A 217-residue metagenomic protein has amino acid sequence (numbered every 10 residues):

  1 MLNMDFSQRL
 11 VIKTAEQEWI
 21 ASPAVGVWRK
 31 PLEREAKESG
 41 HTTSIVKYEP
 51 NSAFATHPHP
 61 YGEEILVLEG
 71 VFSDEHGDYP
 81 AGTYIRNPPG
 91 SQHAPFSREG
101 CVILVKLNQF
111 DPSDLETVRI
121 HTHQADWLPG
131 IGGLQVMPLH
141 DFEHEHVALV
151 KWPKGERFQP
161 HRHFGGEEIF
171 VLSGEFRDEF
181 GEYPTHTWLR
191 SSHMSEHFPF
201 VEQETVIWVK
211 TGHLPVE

Functional and structural regions predicted by a protein language model:
M1-E38, G100-H144: A short, N-terminal "cap"/entry segment at the start of jelly-roll beta-barrel domains of the cupin/DSBH fold
V27, D78, P89-S113, H193-E217: Ligand-binding loop in jelly-roll beta-barrel domains
V27-P31, E38-H57, G62-F72: The feature marks the first
P31, T122, L128-S173, D178: Surface-exposed interaction/gating patches
P50, H59-D74, H163-E179, T185: Glycine- and acidic-residue-biased ligand/ion/polar-headgroup-sensing regions
F54, I85, W152, F158 (+1 more regions): Fold-core signature of tandem repeat domains
S73-G90, D178-H197: Short acidic-glycine-tyrosine-enriched beta hairpin
